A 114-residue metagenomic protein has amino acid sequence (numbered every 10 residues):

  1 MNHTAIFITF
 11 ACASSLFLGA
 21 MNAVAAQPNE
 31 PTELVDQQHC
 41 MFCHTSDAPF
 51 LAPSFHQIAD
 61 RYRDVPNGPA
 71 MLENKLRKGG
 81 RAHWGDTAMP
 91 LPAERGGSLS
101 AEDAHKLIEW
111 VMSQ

Functional and structural regions predicted by a protein language model:
M1-F10: Bacterial N-terminal signal peptides that target proteins for export
T9-G19: Bacterial N-terminal signal peptides
L18-V35, R61, V65: Electrostatic cytochrome c docking/interface patches
T32, A52, P69-R77, A101 (+2 more regions): An amphipathic alpha-helix signature
D36, D60-R63, R77, R81 (+1 more regions): Sec-exported extracytoplasmic/periplasmic mature domains
Q37-S46, L107: The canonical Cys-X-X-Cys-His
T45-K78: Gly/Gly-Pro-rich "capping" loops immediately C-terminal to redox-active cysteine motifs in periplasmic/lumenal
P53-A59, K78-A104: Axial heme c-ligation environment in periplasmic c-type cytochrome domains
